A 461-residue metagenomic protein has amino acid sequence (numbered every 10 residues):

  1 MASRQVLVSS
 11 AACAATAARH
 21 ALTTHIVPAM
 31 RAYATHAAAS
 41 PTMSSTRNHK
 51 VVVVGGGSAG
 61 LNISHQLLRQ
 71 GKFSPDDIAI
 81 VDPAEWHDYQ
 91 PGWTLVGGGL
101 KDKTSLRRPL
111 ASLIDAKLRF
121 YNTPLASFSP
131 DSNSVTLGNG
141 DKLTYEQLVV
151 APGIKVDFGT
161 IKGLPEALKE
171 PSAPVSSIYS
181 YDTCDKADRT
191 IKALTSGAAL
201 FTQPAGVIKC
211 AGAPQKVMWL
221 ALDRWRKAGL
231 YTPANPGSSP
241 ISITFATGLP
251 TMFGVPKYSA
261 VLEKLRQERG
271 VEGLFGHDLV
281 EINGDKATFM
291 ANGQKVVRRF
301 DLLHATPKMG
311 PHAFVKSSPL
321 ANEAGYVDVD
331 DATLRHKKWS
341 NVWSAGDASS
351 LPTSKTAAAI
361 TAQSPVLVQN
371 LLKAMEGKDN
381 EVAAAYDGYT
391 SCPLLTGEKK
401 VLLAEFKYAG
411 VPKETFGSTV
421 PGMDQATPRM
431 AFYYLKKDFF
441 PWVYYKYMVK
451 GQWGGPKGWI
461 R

Functional and structural regions predicted by a protein language model:
Q5, S9-N48, L118-K216, L220-K227 (+1 more regions): FAD-binding core/adjacent interface of flavoenzyme oxidoreductases
Y33, A38, F73-A79, L118-S132 (+2 more regions): A Rossmann-like FAD-binding core segment of flavoenzymes
P41-R119, A205-P256: Beta1-alpha1 glycine-rich phosphate/pyrophosphate-binding loop at the start of Rossmann-like nucleotide-binding domains
W86, G153-V156, M309-P311: Short glycine-rich anion-binding loops that position phosphate/pyrophosphate groups of nucleotides and phosphorylated
W93-K101, P165-E166, A173-S176, L320 (+1 more regions): Short glycine-enriched, charge-decorated loop/helix-capping segments at active-site entrances that position
L168-T195, F300-A362, L372: FAD-site-proximal beta/loop scaffold in flavoenzymes
A348-T396: A conserved FAD-binding loop/helix module that cradles the flavin
L402-R461: C-terminal auxiliary extensions adjacent to catalytic cores
